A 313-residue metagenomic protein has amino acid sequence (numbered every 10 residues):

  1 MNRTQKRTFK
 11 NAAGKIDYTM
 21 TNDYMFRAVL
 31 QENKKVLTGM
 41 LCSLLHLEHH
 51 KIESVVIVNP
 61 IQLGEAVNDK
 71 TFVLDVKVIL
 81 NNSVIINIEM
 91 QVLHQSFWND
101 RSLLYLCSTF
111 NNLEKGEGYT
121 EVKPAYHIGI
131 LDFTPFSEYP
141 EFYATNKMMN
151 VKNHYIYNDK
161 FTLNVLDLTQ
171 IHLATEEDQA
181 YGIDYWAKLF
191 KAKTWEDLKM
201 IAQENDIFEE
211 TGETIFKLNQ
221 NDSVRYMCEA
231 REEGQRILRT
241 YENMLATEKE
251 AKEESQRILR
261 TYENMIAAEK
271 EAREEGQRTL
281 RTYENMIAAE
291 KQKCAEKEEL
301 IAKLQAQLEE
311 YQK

Functional and structural regions predicted by a protein language model:
M1-K313: Elongated, amphipathic alpha-helical interaction scaffolds
